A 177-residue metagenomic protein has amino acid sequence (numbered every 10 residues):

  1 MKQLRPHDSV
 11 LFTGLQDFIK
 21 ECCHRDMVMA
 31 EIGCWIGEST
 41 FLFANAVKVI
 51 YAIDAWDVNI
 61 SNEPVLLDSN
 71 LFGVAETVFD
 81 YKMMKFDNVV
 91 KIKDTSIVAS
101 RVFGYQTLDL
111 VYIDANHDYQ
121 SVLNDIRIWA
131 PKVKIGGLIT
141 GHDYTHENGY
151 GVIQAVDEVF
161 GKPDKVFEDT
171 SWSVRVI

Functional and structural regions predicted by a protein language model:
K2-L4, T13-I177: S-adenosylmethionine/decaboxylated-SAM
H7: Residue-level marker of regulatory loop/turn positions in helix-turn-helix DNA-binding domains and in histidine
